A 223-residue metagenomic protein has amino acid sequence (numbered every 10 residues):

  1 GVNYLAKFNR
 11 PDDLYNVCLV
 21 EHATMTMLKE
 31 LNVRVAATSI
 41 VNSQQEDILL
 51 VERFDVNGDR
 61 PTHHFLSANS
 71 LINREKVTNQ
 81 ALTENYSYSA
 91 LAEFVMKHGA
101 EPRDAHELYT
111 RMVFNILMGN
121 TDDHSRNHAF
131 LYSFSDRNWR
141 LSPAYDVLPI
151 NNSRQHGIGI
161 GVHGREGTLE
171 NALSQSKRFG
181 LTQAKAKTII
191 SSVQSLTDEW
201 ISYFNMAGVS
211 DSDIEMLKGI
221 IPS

Functional and structural regions predicted by a protein language model:
G1-L82: Conserved ATP-binding subdomain of kinase catalytic cores across diverse folds
D12-L31, E84-N151: Conserved kinase catalytic-core segment
H22, S89, L169-E170, D198-E199: A generic alpha-helix surface/boundary motif
Q44, K187-D198: Small/polar glycine-rich anion-binding or flexible loop at a beta-alpha turn
I48-F54, P143, D198-F204: A short beta-strand motif that forms the metal-chelation/ATP-contact edge of phosphoryl-transfer active sites
S67, L71-Y86, F94, Y132-A184: Catalytic-core segments of enzymes that bind and process phosphorylated/nucleotide-bearing substrates
N138-W139, E199-S223: Regulatory N- and C-terminal appendages and interdomain linkers associated with kinase/kinase-like NTP transferase
L181-I190, D211-L217: Short, surface-exposed acidic
